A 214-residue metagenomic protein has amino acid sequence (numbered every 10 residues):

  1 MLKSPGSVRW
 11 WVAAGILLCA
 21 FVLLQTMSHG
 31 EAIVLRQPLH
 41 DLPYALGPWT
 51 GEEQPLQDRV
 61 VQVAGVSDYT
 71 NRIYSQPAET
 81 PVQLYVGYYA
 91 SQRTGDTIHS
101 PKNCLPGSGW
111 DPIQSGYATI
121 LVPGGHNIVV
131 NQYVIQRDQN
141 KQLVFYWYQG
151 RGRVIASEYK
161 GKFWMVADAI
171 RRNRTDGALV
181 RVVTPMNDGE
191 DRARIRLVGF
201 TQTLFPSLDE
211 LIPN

Functional and structural regions predicted by a protein language model:
M1-S7: Short, Lys/Arg-rich N-terminal segment immediately upstream of the first membrane anchor
W10, S28, D58-V61, P106-G107 (+1 more regions): Intrinsically disordered, low-complexity segments enriched in polar/charged residues with Gly/Pro, especially when
W10-Q25: Hydrophobic membrane-insertion alpha-helices, especially the h-region of bacterial N-terminal signal peptides
G15-I16, L42, L197: Active-site-proximal structural scaffolding
A20, G47-P48, A178, Q202: Active-site-proximal helix/loop capping residues that flank conserved catalytic or ligand/cofactor
H29-L46: Alpha-helical transmembrane signal-anchor/signal-peptide segments
P43-S75: Short extracytoplasmic
T70, S75-F200, L204-I212: A cross-kingdom signal targeting lumenal/periplasmic-facing segments of multi-pass membrane and secretory-pathway
